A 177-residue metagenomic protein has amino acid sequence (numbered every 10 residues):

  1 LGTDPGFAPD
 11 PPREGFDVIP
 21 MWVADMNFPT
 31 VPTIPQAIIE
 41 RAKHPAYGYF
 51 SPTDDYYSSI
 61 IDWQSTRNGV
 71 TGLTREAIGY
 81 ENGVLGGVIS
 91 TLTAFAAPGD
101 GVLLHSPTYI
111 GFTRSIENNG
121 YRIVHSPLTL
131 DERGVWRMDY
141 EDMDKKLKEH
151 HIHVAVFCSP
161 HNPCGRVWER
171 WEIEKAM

Functional and structural regions predicted by a protein language model:
L1-A42, E141: Conserved N-terminal helix/loop that builds the PLP phosphate-binding region of the aspartate aminotransferase-like
Y47-M177: Conserved core of the PLP fold type I
